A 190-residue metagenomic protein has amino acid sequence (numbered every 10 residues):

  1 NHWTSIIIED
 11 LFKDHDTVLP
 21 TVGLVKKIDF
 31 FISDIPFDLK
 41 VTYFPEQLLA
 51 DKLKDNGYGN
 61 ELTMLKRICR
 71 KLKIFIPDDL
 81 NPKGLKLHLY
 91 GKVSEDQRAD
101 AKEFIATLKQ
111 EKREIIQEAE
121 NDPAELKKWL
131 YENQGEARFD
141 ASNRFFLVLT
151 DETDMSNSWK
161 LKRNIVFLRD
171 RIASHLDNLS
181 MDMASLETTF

Functional and structural regions predicted by a protein language model:
N1-K26, V41-F190: Nucleic-acid endonuclease domains
F30, I35-V41: Conserved catalytic cores of phosphodiester-cleaving nucleases, focusing on short active-site segments
